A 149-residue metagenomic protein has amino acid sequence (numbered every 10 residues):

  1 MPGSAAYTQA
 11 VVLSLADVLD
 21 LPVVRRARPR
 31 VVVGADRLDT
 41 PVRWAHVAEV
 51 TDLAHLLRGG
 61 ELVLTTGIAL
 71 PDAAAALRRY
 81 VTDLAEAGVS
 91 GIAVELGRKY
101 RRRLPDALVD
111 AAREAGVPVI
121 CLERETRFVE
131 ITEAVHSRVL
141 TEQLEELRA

Functional and structural regions predicted by a protein language model:
M1-A149: Alpha-helical/coil-rich non-catalytic "connector" segments in signaling and regulatory proteins
